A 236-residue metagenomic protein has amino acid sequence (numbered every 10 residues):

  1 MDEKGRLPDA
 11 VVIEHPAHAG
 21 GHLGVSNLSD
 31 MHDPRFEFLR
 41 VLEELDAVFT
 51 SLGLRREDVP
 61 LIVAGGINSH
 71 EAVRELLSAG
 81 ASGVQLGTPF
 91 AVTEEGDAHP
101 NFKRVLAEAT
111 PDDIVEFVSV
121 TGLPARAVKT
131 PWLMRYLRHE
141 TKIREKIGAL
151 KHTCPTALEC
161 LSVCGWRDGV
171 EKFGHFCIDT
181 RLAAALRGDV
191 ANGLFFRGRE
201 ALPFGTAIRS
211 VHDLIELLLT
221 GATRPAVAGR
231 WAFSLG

Functional and structural regions predicted by a protein language model:
M1: Short, acidic/polar
K4-A10, A79-V84: Glycine-enriched alpha-helix->loop->beta-strand junction motifs that scaffold or abut catalytic
V12-E14: Catalytic beta/alpha-barrel core
P16-F38, L42-D58, I62, N68-G236: Conserved active-site-proximal phosphate/metal-binding subdomains
